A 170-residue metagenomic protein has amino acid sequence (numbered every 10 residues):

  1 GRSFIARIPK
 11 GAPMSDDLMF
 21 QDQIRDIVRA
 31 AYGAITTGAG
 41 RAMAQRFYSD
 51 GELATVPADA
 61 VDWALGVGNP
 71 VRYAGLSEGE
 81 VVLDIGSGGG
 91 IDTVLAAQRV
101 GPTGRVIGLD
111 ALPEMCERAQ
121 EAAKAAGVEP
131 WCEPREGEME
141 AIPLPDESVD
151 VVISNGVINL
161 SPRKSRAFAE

Functional and structural regions predicted by a protein language model:
G1-P13: Short, Lys/Arg-enriched N-terminal segments with co-localized hydrophobic residues within the first ~10-30 amino acids
M14-F47: N-terminal auxiliary segments of SAM/dcSAM-dependent transferases
Y32, A74, V100, G156: Residue-level signature of catalytic and energy-coupling elements of molecular machines, predominantly ATP/GTP-dependent
M43-V81, L95, R99: Conserved alpha-helix/loop element of class I SAM-dependent methyltransferases that forms part of the SAM/SAH-binding
E78-A141, R166-A169: Class I SAM-dependent methyltransferase SAM/SAH-binding core
G79, S148-D150: Local beta-strand N-terminus motif with an aromatic residue
A141-D146, P162: Short conserved loop adjoining the S-adenosyl-L-methionine
D150-R163: A short SAM/SAH-binding and catalytic strip from SAM-dependent methyltransferases
